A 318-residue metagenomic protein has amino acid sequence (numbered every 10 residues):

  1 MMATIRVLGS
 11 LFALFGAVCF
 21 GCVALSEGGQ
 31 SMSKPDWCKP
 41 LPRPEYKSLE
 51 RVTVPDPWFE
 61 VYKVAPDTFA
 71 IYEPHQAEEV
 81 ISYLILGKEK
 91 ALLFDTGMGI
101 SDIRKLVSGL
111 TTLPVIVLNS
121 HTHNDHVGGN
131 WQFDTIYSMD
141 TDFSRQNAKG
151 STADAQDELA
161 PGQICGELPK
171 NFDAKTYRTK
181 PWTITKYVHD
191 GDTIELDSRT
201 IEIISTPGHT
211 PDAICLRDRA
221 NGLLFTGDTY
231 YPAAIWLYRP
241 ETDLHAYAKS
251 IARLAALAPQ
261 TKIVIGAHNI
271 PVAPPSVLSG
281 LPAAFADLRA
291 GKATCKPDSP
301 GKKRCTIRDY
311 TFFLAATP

Functional and structural regions predicted by a protein language model:
M1-F12: Bacterial N-terminal signal peptides that target proteins for export
L11, F15, S26-T53, K249-P318: Accessory terminal helices/loops
E45-K47, R51-W58, Y62-P66, D140-I204 (+5 more regions): Metallo-beta-lactamase
P55-G109, L216-Y231: Conserved beta-strand hairpin/beta-sheet module of binuclear metal-dependent hydrolase folds, prominently
F69-A70, L92, I201, R304 (+1 more regions): Short, isolated positions in well-ordered beta-strands
K90-A91, M98-G99, R178, K186 (+2 more regions): Metallo-beta-lactamase
I100-E195, P232, L281-C295: Active-site HxH/HxHxD metal-binding segment of metal-dependent hydrolases
